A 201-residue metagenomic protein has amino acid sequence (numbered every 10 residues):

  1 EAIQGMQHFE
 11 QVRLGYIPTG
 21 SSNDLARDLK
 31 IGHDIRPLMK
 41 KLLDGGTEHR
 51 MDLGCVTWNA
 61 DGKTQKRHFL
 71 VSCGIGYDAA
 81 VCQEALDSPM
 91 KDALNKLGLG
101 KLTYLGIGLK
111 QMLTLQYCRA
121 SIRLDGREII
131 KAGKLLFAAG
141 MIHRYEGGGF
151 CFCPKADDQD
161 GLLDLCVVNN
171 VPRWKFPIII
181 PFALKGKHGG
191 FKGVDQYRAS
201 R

Functional and structural regions predicted by a protein language model:
E1, N23-L25, D160, W174-K175: Short active-site-adjacent helix-start/loop capping segments
E1-E10, E146-G147, R201: Short intrinsically disordered, low-complexity coil segments enriched in acidic
I3-F137: Catalytic core of DAGKc-family lipid kinases
S21, I142-Y145, N170-P172: Short, glycine/serine-rich, charged loops/turns that create anion-binding and catalytic segments at active sites
M39-L43, Q83, A93-L99, E146-G148 (+2 more regions): Glycine-rich loops and low-complexity Gly/Arg-rich segments that provide flexible linkers or classic glycine-based
G74, D78, F137-C153: Glycine-rich phosphate/pyrophosphate-binding beta-alpha loops
L124-A132, C151-R201: ATP/nucleoside-binding phosphotransfer catalytic cores, i.e., glycine-rich phosphate-binding loops
